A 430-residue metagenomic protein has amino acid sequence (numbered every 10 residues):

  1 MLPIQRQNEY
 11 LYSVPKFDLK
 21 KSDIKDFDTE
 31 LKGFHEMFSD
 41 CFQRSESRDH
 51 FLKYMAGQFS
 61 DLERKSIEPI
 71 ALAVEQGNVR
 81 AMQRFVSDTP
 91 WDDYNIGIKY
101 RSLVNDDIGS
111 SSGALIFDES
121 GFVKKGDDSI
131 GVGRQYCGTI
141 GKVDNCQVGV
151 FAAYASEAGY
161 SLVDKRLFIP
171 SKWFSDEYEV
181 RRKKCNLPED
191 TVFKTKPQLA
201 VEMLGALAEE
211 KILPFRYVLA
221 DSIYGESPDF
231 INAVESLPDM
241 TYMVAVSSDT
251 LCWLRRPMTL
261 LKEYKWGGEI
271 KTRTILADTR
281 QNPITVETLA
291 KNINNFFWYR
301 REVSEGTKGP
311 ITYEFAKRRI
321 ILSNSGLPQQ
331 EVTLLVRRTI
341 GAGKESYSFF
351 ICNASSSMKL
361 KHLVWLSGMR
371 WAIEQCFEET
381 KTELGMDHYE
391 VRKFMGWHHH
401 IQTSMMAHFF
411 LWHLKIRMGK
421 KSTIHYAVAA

Functional and structural regions predicted by a protein language model:
M1-E30: Charged, often Cys/His-bearing segments associated with DNA-binding zinc-finger transcription factors
I24-F51, K183-L187: Basic, short loop/linker segments at the boundary and entry of helix-turn-helix/winged-helix-like folds
K32, A158-C185, E189, F193 (+2 more regions): An anionic, glycine-rich sequence signature occurring as long contiguous blocks
Q43-D127, A206, F230, E235-L237 (+2 more regions): Electropositive nucleic-acid engagement tracts
I70, S111-K125, A152, V218-Y224 (+4 more regions): Short, conserved catalytic/metal-binding motifs centered on acidic residues
S87-S171, Y178-R182, I320-I321: Active-site-proximal, Lys/Arg-enriched surface segment that forms a nucleic-acid-binding/basic interface patch
R181-E263: Domain-level cores of phosphate- or acyl-group-handling catalytic modules
C352, M358-S367, T382-H398, M418-K421: Short, solvent-exposed helix-loop connector elements
